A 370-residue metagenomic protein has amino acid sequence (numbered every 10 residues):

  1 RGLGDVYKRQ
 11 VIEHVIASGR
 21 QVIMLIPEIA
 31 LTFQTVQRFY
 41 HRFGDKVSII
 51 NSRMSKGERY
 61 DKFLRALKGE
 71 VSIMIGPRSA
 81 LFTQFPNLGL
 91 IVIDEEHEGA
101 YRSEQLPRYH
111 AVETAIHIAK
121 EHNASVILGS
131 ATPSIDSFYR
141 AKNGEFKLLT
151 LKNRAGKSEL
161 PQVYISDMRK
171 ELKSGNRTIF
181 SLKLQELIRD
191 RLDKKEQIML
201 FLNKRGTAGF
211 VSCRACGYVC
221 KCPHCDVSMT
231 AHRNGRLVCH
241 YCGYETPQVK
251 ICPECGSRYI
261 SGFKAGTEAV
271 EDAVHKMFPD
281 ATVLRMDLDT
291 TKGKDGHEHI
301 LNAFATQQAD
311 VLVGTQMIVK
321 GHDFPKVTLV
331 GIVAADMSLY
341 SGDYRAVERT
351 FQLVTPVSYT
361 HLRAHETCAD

Functional and structural regions predicted by a protein language model:
D5-S72, G76-A369: Inter-lobe coupling/hinge segments of SF2-like helicase ATPases
